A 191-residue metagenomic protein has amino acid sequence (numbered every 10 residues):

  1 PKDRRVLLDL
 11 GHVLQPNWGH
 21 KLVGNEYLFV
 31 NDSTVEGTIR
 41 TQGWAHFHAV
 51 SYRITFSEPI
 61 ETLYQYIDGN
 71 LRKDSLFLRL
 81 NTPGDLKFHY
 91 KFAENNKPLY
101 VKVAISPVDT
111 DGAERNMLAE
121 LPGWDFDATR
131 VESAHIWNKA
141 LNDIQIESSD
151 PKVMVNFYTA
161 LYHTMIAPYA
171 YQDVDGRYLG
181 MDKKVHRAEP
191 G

Functional and structural regions predicted by a protein language model:
P1-G191: Beta-sandwich/jelly-roll carbohydrate-recognition scaffolds of carbohydrate-active enzymes
